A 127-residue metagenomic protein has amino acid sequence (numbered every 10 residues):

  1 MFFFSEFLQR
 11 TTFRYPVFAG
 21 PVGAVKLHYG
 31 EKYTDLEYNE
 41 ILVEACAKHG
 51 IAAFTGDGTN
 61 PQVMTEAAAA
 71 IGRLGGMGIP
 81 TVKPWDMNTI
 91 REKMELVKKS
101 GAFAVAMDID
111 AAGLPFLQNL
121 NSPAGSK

Functional and structural regions predicted by a protein language model:
M1-K127: Active-site entrance/lid segments in N-terminal catalytic domains of soluble metabolic enzymes
